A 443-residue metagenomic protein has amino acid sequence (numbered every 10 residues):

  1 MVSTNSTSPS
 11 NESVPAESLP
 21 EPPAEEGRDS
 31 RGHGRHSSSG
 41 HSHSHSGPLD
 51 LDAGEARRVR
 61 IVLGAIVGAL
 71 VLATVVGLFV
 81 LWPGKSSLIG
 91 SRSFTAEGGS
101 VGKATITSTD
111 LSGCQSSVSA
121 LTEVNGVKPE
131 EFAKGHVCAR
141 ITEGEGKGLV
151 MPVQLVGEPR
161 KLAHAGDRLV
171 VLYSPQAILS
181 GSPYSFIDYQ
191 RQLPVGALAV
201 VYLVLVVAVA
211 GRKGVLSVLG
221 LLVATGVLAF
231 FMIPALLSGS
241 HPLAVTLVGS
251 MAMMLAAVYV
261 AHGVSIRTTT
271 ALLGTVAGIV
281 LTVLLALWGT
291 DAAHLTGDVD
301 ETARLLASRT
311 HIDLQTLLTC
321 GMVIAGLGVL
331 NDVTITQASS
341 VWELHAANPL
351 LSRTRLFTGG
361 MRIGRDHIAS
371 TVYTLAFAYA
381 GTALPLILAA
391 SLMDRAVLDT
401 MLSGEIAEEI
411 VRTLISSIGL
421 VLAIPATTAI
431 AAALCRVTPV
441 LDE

Functional and structural regions predicted by a protein language model:
M1-G99: Hydrophobic secretory-pathway targeting helix
K85-L193: Extracytoplasmic/periplasmic regions of membrane proteins
I178-R191, I233-V245, T290-T319, A389-T413: Membrane interfacial helix motifs at helix-loop boundaries and amphipathic/re-entrant anchors
G181-L221: Cytosolic-side membrane-insertion boundary helix
V201-V204, R212-R304, I312-A325: Transmembrane alpha-helical segments that form the functional core of multipass membrane systems
A271-I279, A307-I324, S370, T374 (+2 more regions): Pore-lining and gate-forming transmembrane alpha-helices of multi-pass membrane transport proteins
D332-D394: Helical hairpin unit composed of two closely spaced alpha helices linked by a short loop
A378-A380, L384-E443: Hydrophobic alpha-helical transmembrane segments of membrane transport and translocation systems, primarily multi-pass
